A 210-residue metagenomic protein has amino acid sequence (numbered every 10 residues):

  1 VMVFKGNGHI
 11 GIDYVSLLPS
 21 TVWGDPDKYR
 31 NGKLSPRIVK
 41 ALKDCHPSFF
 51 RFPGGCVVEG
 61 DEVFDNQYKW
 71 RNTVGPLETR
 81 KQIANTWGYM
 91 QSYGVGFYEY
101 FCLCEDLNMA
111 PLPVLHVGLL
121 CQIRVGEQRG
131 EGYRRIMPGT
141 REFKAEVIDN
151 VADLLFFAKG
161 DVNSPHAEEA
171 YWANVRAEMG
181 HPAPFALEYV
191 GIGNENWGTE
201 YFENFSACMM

Functional and structural regions predicted by a protein language model:
V1-M210: Non-catalytic accessory regions flanking glycosidase/transglycosidase catalytic cores in CAZymes
